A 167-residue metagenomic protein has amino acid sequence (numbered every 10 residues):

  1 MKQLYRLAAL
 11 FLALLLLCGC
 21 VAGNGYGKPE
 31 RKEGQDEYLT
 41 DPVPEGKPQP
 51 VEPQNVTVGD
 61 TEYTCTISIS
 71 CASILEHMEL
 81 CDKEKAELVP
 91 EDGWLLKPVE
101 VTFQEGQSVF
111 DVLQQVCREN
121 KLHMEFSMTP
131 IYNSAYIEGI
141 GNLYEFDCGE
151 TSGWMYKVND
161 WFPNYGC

Functional and structural regions predicted by a protein language model:
K2-A9, C18-C167: Ubiquitin-like/PB1-type beta-grasp interaction modules and other compact soluble beta-rich domains
